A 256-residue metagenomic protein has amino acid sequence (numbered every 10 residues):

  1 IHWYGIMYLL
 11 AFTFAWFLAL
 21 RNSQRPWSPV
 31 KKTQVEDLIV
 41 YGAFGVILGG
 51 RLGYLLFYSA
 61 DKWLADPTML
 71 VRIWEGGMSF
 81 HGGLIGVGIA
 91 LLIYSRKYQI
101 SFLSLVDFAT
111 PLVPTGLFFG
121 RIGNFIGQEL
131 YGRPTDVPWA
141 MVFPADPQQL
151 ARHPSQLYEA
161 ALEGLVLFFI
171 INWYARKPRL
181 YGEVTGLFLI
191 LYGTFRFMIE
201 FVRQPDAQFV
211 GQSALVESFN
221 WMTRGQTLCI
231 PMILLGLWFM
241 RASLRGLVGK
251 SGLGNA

Functional and structural regions predicted by a protein language model:
I1-A256: A feature for loop-to-transmembrane-helix boundaries and adjacent hydrophobic helices in multi-pass integral membrane
